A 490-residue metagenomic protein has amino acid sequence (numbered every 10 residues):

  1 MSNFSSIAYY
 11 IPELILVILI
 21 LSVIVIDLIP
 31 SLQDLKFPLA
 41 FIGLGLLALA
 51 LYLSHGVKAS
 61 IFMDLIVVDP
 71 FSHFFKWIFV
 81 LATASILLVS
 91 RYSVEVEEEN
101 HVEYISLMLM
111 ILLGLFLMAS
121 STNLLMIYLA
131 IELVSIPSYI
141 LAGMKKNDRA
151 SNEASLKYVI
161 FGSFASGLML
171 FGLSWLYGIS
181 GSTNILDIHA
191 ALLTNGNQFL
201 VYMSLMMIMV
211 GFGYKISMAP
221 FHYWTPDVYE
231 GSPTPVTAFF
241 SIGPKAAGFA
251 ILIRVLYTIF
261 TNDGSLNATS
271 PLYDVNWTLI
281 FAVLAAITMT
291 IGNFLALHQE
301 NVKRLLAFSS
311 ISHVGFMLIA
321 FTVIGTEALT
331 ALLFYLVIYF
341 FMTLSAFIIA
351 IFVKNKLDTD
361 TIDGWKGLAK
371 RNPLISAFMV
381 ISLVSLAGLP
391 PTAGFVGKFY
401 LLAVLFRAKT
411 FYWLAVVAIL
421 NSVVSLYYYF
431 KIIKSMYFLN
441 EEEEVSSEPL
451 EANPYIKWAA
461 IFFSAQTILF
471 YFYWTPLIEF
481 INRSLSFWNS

Functional and structural regions predicted by a protein language model:
M1-S490: Alpha-helical transmembrane segments of multi-pass membrane proteins predominantly involved in bioenergetics
